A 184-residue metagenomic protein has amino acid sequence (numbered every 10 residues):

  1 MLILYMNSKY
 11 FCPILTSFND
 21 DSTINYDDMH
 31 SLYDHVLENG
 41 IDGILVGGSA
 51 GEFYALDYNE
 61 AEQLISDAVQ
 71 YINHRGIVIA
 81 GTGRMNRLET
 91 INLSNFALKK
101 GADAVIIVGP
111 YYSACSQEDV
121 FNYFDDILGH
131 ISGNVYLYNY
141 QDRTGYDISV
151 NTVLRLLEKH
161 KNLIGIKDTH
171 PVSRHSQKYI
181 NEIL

Functional and structural regions predicted by a protein language model:
Y5-D147, R155: Active-site beta->alpha loop and helix N-cap motifs at the rims of alpha/beta catalytic domains
H130, Q141-L184: Catalytic alpha/beta core domains of metabolic enzymes, predominantly
